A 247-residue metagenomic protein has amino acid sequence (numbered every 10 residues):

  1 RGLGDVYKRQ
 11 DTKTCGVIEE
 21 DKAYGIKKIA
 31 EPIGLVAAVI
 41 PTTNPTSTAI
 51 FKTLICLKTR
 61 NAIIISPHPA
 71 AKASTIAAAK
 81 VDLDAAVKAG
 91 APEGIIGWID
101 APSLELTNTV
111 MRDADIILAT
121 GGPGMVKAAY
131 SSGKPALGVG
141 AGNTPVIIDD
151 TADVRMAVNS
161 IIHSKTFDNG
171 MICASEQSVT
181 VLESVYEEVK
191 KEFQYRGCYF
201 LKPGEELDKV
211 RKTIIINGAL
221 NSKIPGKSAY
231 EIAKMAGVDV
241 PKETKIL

Functional and structural regions predicted by a protein language model:
G2-Y7: Short, small-residue-biased leader/transition segments that mark boundaries at the very start of proteins
T12-G16: Hinge/lid segment of periplasmic solute-binding proteins
V17-M156: Rossmann-like NAD(P) dinucleotide-binding subdomain of oxidoreductase/dehydrogenase enzymes
F51, I55-K58, V126-L247: ALDH superfamily catalytic-core signature
